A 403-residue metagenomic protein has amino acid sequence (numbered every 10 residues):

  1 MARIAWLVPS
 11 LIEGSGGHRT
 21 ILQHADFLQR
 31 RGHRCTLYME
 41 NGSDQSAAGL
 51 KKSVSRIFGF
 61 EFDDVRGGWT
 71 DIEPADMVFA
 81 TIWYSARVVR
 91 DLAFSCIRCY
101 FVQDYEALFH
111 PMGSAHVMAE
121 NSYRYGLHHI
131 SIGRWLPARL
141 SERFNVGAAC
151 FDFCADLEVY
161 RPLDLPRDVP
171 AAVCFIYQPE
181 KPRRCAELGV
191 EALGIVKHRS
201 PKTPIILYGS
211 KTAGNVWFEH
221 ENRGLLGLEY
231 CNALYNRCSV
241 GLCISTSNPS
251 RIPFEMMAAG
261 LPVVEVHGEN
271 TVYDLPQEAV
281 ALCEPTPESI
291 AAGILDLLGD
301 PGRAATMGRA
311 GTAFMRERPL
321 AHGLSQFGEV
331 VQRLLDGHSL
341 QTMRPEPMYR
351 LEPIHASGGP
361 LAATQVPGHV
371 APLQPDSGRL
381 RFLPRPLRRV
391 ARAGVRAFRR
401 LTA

Functional and structural regions predicted by a protein language model:
T20, R139-V146, F151-E221, L225-L228: Conserved catalytic-core segment of nucleotide-activated headgroup transferases in glycan assembly
G67-E73, M112-H129: Membrane-proximal helix-turn-helix segments that form the acceptor-binding/catalytic region of lipid-linked
V88-V89, F109, Y125-A148: A short, active-site helix/loop in glycosyltransferases that binds the activated sugar's phosphate group
N236-N248, L261: Acidic donor-binding loop of glycosyltransferase active sites
E255, H267-L282: Short acidic/histidine- and often glycine-rich active-site loop of Leloir-type glycosyltransferases that engages
P262-V266: Short hydrophobic beta-strand element within catalytic cores of glycosyltransferases and related nucleotide-activated
Q277-P287, D296-P301: Conserved acidic donor-binding segment of nucleotide-sugar-dependent glycosyltransferases
G299-S357: A charged, aromatic-enriched C-terminal amphipathic alpha-helix characteristic of glycosyltransferases across folds
